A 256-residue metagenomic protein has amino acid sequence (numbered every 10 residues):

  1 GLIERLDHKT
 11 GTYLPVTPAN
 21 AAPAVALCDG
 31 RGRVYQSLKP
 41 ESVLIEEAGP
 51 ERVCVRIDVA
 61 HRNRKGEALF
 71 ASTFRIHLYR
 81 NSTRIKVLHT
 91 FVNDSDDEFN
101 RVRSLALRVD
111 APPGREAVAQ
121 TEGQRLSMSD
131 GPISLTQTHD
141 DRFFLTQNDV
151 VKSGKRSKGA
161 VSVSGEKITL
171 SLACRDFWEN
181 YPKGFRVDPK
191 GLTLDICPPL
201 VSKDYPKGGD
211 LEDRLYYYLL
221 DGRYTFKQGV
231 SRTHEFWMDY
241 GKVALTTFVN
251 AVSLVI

Functional and structural regions predicted by a protein language model:
G1-I256: Beta-strand/loop-rich accessory regions of lumenal/periplasmic or secreted enzymes, predominantly carbohydrate-active
